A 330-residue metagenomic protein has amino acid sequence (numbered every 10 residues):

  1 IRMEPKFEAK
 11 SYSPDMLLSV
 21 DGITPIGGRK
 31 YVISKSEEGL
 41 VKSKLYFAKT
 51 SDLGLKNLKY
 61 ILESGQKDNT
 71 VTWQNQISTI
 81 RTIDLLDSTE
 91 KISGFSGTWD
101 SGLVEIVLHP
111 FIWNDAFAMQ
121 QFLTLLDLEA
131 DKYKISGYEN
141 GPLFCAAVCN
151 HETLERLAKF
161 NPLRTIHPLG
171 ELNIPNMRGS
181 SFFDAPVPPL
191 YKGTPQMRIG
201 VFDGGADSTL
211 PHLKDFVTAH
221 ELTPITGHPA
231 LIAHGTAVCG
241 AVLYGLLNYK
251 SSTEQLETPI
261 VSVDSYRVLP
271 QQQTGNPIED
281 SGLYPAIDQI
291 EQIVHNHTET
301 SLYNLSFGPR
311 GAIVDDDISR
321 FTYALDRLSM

Functional and structural regions predicted by a protein language model:
I1-K6: Eukaryotic intrinsically disordered, low-complexity regulatory tails
F7-M16: Calcium-regulated, polybasic anionic-phospholipid
D15, V20-G102, I106, P110-I112 (+1 more regions): Autoinhibitory propeptides
K91, C149-E152, F182-P188, G245-K250 (+2 more regions): Short alpha-helical segments and helix-capping/turn motifs at coil-helix boundaries
S101, V107-F111, F202-G204, S265-Q271 (+1 more regions): Short loop/turn segments at strand-loop or loop-helix junctions that form parts of catalytic or ligand-binding pockets
F117-A118, P270-M330: Substrate-binding/access-modulating region of protease and related hydrolase catalytic domains
R156, F216, A237, A241 (+2 more regions): Alpha-helical scaffold elements adjacent to nucleotide-binding pockets in ATP/GTP-utilizing enzyme cores
P189-E221, I225-G282, A312-D316: Subtilisin-like serine protease catalytic core
